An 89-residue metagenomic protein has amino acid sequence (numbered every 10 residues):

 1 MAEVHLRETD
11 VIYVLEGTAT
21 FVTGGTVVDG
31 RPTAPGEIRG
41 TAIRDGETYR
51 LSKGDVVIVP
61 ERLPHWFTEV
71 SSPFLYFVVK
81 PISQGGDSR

Functional and structural regions predicted by a protein language model:
M1-V4: N-terminal secretory signal peptides
L6-V27, T33-A42: Short, conserved beta-strand element in jelly-roll/cupin
D10-Y13, T48-Y49, V57: His/acidic/aromatic-lined binding-pocket segments of jelly-roll/cupin-type domains and related regulatory beta-sandwich
A19-F21, V28, P64-W66, S83-G85: Solvent-exposed loop/turn segments at secondary-structure junctions within structured extracellular/periplasmic domains
R31-A34, D87-R89: A short, polar/proline- and glycine-enriched secondary-structure boundary/capping micro-motif
R50-V70: Conserved metal-binding segment of the jelly-roll/cupin
S71-S88: A short hydrophobic beta-strand segment most commonly corresponding to one strand of the jelly-roll/cupin
